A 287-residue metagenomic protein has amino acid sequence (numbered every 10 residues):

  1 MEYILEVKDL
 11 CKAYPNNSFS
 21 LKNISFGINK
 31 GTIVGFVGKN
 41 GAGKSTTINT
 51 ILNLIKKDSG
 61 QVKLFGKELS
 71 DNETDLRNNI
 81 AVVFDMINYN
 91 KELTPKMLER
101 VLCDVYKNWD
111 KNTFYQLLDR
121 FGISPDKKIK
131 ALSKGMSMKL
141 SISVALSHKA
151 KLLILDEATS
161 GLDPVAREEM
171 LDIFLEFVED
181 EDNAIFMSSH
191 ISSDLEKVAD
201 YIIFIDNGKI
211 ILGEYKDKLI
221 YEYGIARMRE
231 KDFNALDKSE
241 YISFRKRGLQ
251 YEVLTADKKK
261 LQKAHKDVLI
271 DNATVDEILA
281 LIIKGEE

Functional and structural regions predicted by a protein language model:
M1-V7, C11-N23, K30, E73: A short, flexible loop at the N-terminus of ABC-type nucleotide-binding domains that lies
G38-G43: Walker A (P-loop) phosphate-binding loop of ABC-type ATPase nucleotide-binding domains
G60-D71, D75-L76: Conserved ABC transporter NBD signature motif
V82-S141: ABC-family P-loop ATPase nucleotide-binding domains
L153-E157: Catalytic Walker B motif of ABC-type/P-loop ATPase nucleotide-binding domains
L171-T255: ABC transporter nucleotide-binding domain
Y241-E287: C-terminal coupling/interaction segments
